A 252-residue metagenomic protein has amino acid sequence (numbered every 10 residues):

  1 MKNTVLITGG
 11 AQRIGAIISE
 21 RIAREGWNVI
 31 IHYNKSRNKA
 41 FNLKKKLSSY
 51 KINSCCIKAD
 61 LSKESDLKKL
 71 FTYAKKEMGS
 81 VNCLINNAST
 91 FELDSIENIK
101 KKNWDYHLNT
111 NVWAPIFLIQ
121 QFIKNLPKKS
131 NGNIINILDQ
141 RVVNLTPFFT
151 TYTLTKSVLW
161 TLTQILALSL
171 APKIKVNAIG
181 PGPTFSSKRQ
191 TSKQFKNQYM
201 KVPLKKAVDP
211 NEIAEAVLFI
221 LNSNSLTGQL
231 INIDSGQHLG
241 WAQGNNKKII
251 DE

Functional and structural regions predicted by a protein language model:
K2-N3, I52-N53, S80-V81, L126-D139 (+2 more regions): Active-site loop of short-chain dehydrogenase/reductase
A11-R13: Conserved glycine-rich cofactor-binding loop
W27-N42: Conserved glycine-rich Rossmann-like NAD(P)H-binding loop of the short-chain dehydrogenase/reductase
S95-I96, K100-L108, Q198: Substrate-binding pocket helix/loop in short-chain dehydrogenase/reductase
N133-A171, P183, Q237: Catalytic loop of short-chain dehydrogenase/reductase
L170-T184, L226-I233: Conserved Rossmann-fold SDR core element
P210-I233, H238: C-terminal substrate-recognition "lid" of short-chain dehydrogenase/reductases
